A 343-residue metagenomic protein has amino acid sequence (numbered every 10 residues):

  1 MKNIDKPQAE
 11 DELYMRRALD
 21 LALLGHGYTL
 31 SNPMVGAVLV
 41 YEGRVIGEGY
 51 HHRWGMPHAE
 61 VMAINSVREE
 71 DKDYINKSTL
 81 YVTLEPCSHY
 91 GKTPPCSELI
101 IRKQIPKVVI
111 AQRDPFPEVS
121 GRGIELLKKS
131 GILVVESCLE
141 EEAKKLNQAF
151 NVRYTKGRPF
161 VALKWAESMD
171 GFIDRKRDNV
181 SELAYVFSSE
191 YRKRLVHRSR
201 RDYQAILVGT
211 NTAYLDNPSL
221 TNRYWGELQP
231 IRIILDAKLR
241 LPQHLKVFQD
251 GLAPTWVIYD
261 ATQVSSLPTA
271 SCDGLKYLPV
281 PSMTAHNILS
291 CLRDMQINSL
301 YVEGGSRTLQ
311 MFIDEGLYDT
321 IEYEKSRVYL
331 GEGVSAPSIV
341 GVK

Functional and structural regions predicted by a protein language model:
K2-P33, E48, D71-Y74, K92 (+1 more regions): Enzymes that bind and transform nitrogen-containing heteroaromatic metabolites
R16-L24, Y81-T83, I100-I105, N151-V152: Short, mixed-charge, low-aromatic patches
V35-G43, W165-A166: Short beta-strand scaffold segments in enzyme catalytic cores
L39-E142, M311-I313: Zn2+-dependent cytidine deaminase-like catalytic core
E140-A143, A213-L215: Short, surface-exposed recognition loops or helix-turn segments adjacent to catalytic cores
N147-R158: Flexible, polar/acidic helix-loop-strand segments at domain edges
